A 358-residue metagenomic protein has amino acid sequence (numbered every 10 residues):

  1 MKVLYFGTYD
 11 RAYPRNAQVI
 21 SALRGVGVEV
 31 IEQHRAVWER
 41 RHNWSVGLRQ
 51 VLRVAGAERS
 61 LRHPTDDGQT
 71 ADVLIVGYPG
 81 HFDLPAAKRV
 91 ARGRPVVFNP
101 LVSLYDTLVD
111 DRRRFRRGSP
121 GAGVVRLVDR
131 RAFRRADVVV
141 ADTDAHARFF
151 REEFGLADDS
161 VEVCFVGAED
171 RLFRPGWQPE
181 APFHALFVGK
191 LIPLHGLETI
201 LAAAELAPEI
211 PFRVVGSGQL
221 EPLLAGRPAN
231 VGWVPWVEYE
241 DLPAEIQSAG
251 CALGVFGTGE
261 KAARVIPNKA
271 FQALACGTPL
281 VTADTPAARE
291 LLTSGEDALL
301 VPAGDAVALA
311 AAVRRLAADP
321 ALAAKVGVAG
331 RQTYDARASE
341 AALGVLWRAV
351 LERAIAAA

Functional and structural regions predicted by a protein language model:
V28, S160, G167-F183, G196 (+1 more regions): Acidic anion/phosphate-binding donor-loop and adjacent secondary structure in glycosyltransferase catalytic cores
S119-V139: Membrane-proximal helix-turn-helix segments that form the acceptor-binding/catalytic region of lipid-linked
A145, V166-G167: Carbohydrate-associated surface elements
W177-A207, F212-R213: Conserved donor-binding/catalytic core segment of Leloir-type glycosyltransferases
V188, S294-G295, L299-A306, R315-P320: Conserved acidic donor-binding segment of nucleotide-sugar-dependent glycosyltransferases
E221-I246, C251: Nucleotide-activated donor-binding/catalytic signature segment of Leloir-type glycosyltransferases, i.e., the conserved
G254, Q272-T282: Short hydrophobic beta-strand element within catalytic cores of glycosyltransferases and related nucleotide-activated
R315, L322-R337: A short, well-ordered alpha-helix in the C-terminal region of glycosyltransferases
